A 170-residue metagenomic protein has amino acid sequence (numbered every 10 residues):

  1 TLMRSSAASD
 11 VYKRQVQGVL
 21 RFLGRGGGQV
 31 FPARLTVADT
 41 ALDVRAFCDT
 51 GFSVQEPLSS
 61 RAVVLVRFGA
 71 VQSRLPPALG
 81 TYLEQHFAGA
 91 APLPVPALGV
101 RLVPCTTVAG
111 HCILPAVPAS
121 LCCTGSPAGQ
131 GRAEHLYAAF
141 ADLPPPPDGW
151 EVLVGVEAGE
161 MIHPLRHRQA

Functional and structural regions predicted by a protein language model:
T1-A8, Y12: Single conserved hydrophobic/aromatic residue that forms the stacking wall/gate of nucleotide- or nucleobase-binding
K13-R21: Membrane-water interface at the C-terminal end of transmembrane alpha helices
F22-G24, R45, P57-R61, L75-A78: A short secondary-structure junction signal
R25-V30: N-terminal signal-anchor transmembrane helix
F31-T50, L83-P164: Aspartyl protease catalytic core from the pepsin/retropepsin fold
A38-A70: Acidic, Ser/Thr-rich low-complexity segments on the non-lumenal side of membrane proteins
S60-G99: Electropositive
L165-A170: A juxtamembrane structural motif centered on a specific transmembrane helix
